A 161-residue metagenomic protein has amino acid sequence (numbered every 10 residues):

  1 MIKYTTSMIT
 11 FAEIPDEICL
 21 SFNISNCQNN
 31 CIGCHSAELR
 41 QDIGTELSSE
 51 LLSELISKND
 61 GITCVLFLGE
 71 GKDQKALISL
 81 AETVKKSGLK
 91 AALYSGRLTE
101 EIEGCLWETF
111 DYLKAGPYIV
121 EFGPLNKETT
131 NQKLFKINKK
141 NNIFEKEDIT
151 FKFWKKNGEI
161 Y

Functional and structural regions predicted by a protein language model:
M1-N23, S36-Q41, G158: N-terminal [4Fe-4S]-dependent radical SAM core
N23-N30: Short pre-active-site segment immediately N-terminal to redox-active cysteine/selenocysteine motifs in thiol-based
C31-H35: The canonical Cys-X-X-Cys-His
S36-L47, G61-Q74, L89-E100, Y112-I137: Core AdoMet radical
E50-E54, A76, E101-I102: Short acidic active-site motifs
G71-K85, G123-Y161: P-loop/Walker A phosphate-binding loop and immediately adjacent motor/lid segment at beta-alpha junctions
S87, E108-T109: Short, structured coil segments at secondary-structure junctions
